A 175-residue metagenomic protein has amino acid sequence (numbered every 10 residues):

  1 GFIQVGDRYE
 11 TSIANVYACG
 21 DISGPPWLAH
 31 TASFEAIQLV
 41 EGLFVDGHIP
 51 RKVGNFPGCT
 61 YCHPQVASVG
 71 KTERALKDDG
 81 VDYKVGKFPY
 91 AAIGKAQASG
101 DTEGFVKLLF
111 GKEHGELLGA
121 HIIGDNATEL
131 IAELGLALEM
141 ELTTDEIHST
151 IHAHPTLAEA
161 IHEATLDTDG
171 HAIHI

Functional and structural regions predicted by a protein language model:
G1, P57-G58, V106: Structural beta-strand/beta-sheet cores of well-ordered domains, especially the beta-sheet scaffolds that support
G1-V45: FAD-site-proximal beta/loop scaffold in flavoenzymes
R8-T11, H48, N126, E139: A generic short alpha-helical patch detector that favors 3-5-residue windows in or near N-terminal regions
E10-T11, K52-V53, A98-D101: Solvent-exposed alpha-helices and their adjacent loops that cap or buttress functional pockets in soluble metabolic
N15, F56-P57, L118: Short amphipathic alpha-helical segments
I22, F56, Y90: Hydrophobic pocket-lining residues within nucleotide cofactor-binding pockets
P26-S33, Q38-A75: Rossmann-like dinucleotide-binding cores of NAD(P)H-dependent redox enzymes
F44, Y61-I175: Flexible, glycine-rich terminal cap/loop adjacent to redox cofactors in electron-transfer oxidoreductases
